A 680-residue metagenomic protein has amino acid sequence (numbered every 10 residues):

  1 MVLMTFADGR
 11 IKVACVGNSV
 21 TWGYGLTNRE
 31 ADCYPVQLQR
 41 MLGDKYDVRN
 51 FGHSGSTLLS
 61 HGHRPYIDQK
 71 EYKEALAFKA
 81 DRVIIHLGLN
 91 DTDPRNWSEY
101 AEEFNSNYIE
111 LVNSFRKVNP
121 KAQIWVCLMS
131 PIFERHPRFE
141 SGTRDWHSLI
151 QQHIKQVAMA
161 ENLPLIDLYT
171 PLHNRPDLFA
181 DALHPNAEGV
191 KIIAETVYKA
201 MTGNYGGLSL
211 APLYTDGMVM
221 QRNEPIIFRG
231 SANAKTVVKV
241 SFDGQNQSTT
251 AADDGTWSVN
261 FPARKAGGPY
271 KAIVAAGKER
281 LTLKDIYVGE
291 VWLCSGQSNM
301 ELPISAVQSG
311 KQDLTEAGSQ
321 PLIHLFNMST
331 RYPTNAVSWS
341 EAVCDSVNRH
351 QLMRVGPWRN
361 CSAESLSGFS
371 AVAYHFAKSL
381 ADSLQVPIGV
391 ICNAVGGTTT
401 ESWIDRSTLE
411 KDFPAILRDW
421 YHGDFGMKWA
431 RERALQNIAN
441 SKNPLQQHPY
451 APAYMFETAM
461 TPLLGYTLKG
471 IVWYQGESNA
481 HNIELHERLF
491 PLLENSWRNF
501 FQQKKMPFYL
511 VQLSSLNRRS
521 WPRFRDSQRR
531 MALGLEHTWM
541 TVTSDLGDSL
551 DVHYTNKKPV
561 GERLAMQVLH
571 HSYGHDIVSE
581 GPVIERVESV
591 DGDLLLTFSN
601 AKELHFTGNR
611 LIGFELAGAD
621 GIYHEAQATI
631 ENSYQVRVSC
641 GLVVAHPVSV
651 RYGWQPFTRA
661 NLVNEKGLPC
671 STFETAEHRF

Functional and structural regions predicted by a protein language model:
V2-G9, K199-A211, F680: Low-complexity, Pro/Thr/Ser/Gly/Ala-rich linker/spacer regions in secreted, extracellular modular proteins
F6-C15, V20-I109, K284-D285, E290-L293 (+8 more regions): Conserved SGNH/GDSL esterase-like catalytic core that processes O-acyl groups on lipids and polysaccharides
D8, R40-D44, H63-N204, G318 (+2 more regions): Alpha-helical cap/lid subdomain in secreted, periplasmic, or secretory-pathway luminal O-acyl-processing enzymes
C15, F326, P333-S367, K469-S478: Short, conserved helix/loop micro-motifs enriched in His/Cys and acidic residues
P212, M220-P225, T555, P559 (+2 more regions): Surface beta-strand/loop "capping" patches
R229-G310, H375: Extended acidic/polar, glycine-enriched regions that form or flank non-catalytic beta-rich accessory modules
N246, A601-F680: C-terminal beta-sandwich/jelly-roll accessory domains of carbohydrate-active enzymes
E301, G397-E401, S478-N482, S515-R519 (+3 more regions): Flexible loop/turn segments at secondary-structure boundaries
